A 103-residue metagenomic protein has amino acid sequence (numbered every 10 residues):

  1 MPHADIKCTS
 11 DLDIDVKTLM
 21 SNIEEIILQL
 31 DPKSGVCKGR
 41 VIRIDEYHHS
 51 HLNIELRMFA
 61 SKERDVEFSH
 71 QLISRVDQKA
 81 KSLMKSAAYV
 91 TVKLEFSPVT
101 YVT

Functional and structural regions predicted by a protein language model:
M1-D5, D31-F59, E95: Short edge beta-strands and adjacent turn/loop segments
M1-K17: N-terminal presequence-like segments and adjacent domain-start helices
V16-K17, S34, V66: Alpha-helix N-cap/helix-initiation sites
T18-E24, F68-V76: Short amphipathic alpha-helices in soluble, non-transmembrane regions that often serve as interface/regulatory elements
L28-V36, S82-A88: Short secondary-structure junctions
S61-D65: Short, cysteine-centered beta-strand-loop-beta hairpins and adjacent loop/turn segments enriched in charged/polar
H70-P98: C-terminal structural segments of small proteins and small subunits
T100-V102: C-terminal binding/interaction regions
